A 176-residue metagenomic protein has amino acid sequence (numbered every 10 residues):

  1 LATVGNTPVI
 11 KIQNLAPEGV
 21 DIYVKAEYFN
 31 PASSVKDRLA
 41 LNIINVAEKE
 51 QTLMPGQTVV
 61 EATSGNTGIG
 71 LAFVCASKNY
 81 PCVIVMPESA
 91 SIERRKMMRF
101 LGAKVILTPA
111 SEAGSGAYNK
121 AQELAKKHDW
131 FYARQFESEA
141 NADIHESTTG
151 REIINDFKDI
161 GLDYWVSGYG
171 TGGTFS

Functional and structural regions predicted by a protein language model:
L1-S176: PLP-dependent amino-acid enzyme catalytic core
